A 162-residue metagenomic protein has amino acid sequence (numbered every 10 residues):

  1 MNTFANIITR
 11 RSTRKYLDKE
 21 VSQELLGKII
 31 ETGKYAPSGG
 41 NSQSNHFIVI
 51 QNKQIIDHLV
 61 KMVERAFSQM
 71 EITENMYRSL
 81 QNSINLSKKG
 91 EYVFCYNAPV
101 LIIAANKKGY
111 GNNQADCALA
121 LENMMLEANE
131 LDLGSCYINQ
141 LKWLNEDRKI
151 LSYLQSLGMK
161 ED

Functional and structural regions predicted by a protein language model:
M1-G27, Q43, G158-D162: Specificity-determining recognition surfaces
L25, N52, D147-R148: Short Asp/Glu-rich motifs
E31-Y35, L86-K89, S152-Y153: Glycine-rich, charged/polar anion/phosphate-binding loops that engage phosphate groups from diverse ligands
G33, I102, K107-Y153: Small-aliphatic-rich amphipathic alpha-helix that forms the alpha element of a beta-alpha
P37-G40: Glycine-rich phosphate/pyrophosphate-binding beta-alpha loops
Q43, I48-C117: Glycine/small-residue-rich phosphate/adenosyl-binding loop
F67-T73, S152-D162: A glycine-rich helix N-cap at a beta->alpha junction
N97-V100, L133, E161-D162: Short coil/turn connectors at secondary-structure junctions
